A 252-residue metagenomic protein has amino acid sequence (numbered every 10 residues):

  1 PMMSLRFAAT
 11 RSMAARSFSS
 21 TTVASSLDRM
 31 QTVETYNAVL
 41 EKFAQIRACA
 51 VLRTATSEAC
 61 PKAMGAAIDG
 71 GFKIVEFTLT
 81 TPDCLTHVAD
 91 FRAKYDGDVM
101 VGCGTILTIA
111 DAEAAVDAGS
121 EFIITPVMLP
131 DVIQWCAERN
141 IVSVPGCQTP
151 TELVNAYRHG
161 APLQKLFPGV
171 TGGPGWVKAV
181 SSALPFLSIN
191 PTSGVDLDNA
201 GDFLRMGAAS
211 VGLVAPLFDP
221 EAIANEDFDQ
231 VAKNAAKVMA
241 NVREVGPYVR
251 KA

Functional and structural regions predicted by a protein language model:
P1-M30: N-terminal mitochondrial targeting presequence
A15, S26-A112, V116-A118, E138 (+2 more regions): Conserved N-terminal beta1-alpha1 strand-loop-helix module at the mouth
V51-R53, I74-T81, D98-L107, S120-L129 (+3 more regions): Catalytic beta/alpha-barrel core
A59, H87, A110-D111, D131-V132 (+3 more regions): Short acidic active-site motifs
I68-K73, Y95-D98, V116-I123, E138-V144 (+3 more regions): Glycine-enriched alpha-helix->loop->beta-strand junction motifs that scaffold or abut catalytic
T108-A118, T151-H159, V195-S210: Catalytic cores of alpha/beta
P126-V132, L166-P174, A208-F228: Glycine-rich phosphate-binding active-site loops on the catalytic face of alpha/beta enzymes
P150-P162, P174-A183: Anionic-ligand binding region
